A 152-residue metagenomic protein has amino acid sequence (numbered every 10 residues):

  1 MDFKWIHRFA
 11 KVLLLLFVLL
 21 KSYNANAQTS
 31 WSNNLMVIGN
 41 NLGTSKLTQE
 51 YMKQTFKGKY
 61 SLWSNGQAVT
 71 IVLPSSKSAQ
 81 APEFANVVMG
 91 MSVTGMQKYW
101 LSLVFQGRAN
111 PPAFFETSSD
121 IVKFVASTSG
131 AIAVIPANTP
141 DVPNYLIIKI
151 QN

Functional and structural regions predicted by a protein language model:
M1-H7: N-terminal secretory signal peptides that target proteins for export/translocation
F9-S22: Bacterial N-terminal signal peptides
Y23-A27: Sec/Tat signal peptide C-region and signal peptidase I cleavage site
Q28-N152: Flexible loop/hinge segments at secondary-structure junctions
